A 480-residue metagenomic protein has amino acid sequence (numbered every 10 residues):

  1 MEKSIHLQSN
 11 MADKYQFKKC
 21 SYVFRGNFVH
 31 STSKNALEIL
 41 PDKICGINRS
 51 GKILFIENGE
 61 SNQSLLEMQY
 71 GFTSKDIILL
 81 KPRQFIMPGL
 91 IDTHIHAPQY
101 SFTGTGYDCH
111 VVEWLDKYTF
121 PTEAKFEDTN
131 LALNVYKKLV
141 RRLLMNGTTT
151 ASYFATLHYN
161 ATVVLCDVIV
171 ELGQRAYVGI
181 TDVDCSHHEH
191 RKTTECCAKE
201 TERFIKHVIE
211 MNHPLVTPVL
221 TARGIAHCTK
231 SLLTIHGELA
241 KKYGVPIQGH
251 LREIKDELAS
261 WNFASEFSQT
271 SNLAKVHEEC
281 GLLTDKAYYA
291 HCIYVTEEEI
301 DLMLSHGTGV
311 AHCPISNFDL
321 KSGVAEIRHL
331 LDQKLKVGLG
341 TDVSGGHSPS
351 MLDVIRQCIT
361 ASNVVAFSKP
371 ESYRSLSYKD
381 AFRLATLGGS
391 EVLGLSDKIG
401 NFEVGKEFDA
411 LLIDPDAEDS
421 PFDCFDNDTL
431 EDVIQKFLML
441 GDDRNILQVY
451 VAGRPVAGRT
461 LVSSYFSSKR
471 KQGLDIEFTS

Functional and structural regions predicted by a protein language model:
M1-K75: N-terminal metal-binding scaffold of metallo-dependent hydrolase/deaminase domains
D13-Y15, N160-I293, E298: Metal-coordinating catalytic core of metallo-dependent amide/deamination hydrolases
Y15-G26, L66-E113, K137, R141-M145 (+1 more regions): Replace "His-x-His-based motif
N27, C45, G51, R83 (+16 more regions): Divalent metal-coordination and catalytic microenvironments
N27, E279-K286, I327-F422: His/Asp/Glu-enriched, well-ordered alpha-helical/loop segment that forms or immediately abuts the divalent-metal
S33, E407-L461: C-terminal cap of metal-dependent C-N hydrolases
Q84-I86, T103-Q174, C197-H213, S480: Alpha-helical scaffold segments that flank or form the walls of functional sites
S101-A132, I180, C185-T194, I254-K286 (+2 more regions): Active-site gating loops and adjacent loop-to-helix segments of metal-dependent hydrolytic enzymes
